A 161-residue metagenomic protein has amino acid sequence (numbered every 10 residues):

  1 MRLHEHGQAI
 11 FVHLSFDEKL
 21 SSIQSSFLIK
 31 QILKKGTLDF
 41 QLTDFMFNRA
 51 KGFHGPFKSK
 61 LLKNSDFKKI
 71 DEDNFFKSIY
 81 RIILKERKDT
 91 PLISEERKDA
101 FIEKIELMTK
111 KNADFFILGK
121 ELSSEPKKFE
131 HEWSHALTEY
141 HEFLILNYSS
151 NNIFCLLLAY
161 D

Functional and structural regions predicted by a protein language model:
M1-K98: N-terminal "domain-start" segment
F101-E103: An amphipathic, aromatic/His-enriched active-site/gating alpha helix that lines ligand/cofactor pockets
E106-D161: Acidic, proline/glycine-rich low-complexity IDRs
